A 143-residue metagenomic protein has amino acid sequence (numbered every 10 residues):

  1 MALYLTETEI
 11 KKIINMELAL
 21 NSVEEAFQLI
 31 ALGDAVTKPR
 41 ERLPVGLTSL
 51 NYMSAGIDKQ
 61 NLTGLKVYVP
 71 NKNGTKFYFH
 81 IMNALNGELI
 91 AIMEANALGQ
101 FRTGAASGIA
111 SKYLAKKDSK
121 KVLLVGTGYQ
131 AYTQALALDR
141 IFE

Functional and structural regions predicted by a protein language model:
M1-Q100, G108, A115-D118: N-terminal ligand-binding/catalytic initiation module
S107, D118-F142: Glycine-rich adenosine-cofactor-binding loop
